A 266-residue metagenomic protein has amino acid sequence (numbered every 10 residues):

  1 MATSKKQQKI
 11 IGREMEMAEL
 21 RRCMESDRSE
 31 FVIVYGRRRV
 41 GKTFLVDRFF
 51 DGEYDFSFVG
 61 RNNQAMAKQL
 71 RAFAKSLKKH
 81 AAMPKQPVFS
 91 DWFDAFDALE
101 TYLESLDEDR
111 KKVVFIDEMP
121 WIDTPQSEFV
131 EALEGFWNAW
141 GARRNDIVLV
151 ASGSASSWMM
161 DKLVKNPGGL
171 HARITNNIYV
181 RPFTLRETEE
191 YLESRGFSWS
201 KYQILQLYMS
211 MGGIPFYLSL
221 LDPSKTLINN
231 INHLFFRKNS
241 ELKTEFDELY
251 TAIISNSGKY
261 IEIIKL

Functional and structural regions predicted by a protein language model:
M1-L266: Phosphate-binding site recognition
